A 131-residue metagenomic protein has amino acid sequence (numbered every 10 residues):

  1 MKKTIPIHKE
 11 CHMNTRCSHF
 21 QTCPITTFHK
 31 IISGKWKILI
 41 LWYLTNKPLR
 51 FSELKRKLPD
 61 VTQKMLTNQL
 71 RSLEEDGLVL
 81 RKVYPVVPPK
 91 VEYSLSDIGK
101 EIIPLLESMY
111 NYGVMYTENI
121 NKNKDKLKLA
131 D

Functional and structural regions predicted by a protein language model:
M1-T22, E75, L80, D97-D131: C-terminal regulatory/oligomerization modules of transcriptional regulators
H19-M65, P85, E92: N-terminal helix-turn-helix DNA-binding core of bacterial DNA-binding proteins
S33, L44-T45, P88, I103 (+2 more regions): Amphipathic, positively biased hydrophobic alpha-helical segments used for protein targeting and membrane insertion
K47, V61, L73, G113-Y116: The DNA-recognition helices of helix-turn-helix-type DNA-binding domains
Q69: Residues within the DNA-recognition helix of helix-turn-helix
E74-S94: Beta-hairpin "wing" of winged helix-turn-helix
